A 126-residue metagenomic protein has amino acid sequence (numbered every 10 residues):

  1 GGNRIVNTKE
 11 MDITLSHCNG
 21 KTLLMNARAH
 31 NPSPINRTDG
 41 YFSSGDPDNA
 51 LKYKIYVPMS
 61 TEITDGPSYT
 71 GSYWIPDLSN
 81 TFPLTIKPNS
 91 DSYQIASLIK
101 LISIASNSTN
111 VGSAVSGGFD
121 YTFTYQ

Functional and structural regions predicted by a protein language model:
G1-Q126: Mature extracellular/passenger domains of Gram-negative fimbrial/pilin and adhesin proteins
